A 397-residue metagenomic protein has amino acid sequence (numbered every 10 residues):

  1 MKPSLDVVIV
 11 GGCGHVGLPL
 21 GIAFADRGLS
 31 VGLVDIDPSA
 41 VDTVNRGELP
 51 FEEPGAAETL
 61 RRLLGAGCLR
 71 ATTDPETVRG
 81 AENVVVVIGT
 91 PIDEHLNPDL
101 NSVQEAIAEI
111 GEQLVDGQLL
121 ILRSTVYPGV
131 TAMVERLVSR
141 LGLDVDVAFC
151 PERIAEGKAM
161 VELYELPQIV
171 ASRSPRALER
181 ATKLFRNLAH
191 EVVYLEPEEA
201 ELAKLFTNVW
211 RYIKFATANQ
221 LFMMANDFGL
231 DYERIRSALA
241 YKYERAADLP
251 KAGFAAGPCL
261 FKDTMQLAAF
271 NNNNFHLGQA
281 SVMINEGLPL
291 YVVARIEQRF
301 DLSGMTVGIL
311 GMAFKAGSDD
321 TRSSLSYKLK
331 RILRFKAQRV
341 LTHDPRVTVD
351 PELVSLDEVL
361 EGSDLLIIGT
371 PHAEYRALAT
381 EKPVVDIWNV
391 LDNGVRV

Functional and structural regions predicted by a protein language model:
M1-V397: Structural/interface elements that position substrates and couple domains in central-metabolism enzymes
